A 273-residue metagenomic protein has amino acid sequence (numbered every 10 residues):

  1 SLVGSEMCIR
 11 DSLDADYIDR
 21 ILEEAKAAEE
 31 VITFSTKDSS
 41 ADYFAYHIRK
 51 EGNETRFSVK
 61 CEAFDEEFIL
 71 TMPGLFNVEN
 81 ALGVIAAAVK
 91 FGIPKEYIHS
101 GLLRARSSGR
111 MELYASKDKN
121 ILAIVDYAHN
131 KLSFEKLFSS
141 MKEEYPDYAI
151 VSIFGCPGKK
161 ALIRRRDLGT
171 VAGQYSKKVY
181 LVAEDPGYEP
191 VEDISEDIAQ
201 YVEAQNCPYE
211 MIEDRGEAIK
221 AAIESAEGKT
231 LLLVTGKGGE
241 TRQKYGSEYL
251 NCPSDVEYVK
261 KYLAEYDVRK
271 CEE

Functional and structural regions predicted by a protein language model:
L2-C8: Short, small-residue-biased leader/transition segments that mark boundaries at the very start of proteins
R10-D16: A short beta-strand->alpha-helix segment at the C-terminal rim of the class III nucleotidyl cyclase catalytic domain
D16, P73, R269-C271: N-terminal leader/targeting and accessory segments in enzymes
I18-D65, S100, S107-K117: Extended acidic/charged loop-beta regions that coordinate divalent cations and stabilize anionic phosphate/carboxylate
K26-E30, A63, G83-K95, S100-G109 (+1 more regions): ATP-dependent carboxylate-amine ligase
T36, F76-N77: C-terminal accessory "lid"/substrate-recognition subdomains
E67-L75: A short glycine-threonine-serine/GTX helix/turn-capping micro-motif
N80: Nucleotide/phosphate-binding loop and acidic/charged catalytic motifs in nucleotide-binding or -utilizing enzymes
